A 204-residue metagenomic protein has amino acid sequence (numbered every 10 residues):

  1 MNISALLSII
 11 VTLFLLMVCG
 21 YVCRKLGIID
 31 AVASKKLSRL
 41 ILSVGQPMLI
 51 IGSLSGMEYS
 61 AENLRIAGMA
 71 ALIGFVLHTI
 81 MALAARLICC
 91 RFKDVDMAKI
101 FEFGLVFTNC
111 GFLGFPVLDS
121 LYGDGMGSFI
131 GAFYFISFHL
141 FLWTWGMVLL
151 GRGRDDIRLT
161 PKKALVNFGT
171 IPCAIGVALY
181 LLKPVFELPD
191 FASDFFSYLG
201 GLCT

Functional and structural regions predicted by a protein language model:
M1-T204: Alpha-helical transmembrane segments of multi-pass small-molecule/ion transporters
